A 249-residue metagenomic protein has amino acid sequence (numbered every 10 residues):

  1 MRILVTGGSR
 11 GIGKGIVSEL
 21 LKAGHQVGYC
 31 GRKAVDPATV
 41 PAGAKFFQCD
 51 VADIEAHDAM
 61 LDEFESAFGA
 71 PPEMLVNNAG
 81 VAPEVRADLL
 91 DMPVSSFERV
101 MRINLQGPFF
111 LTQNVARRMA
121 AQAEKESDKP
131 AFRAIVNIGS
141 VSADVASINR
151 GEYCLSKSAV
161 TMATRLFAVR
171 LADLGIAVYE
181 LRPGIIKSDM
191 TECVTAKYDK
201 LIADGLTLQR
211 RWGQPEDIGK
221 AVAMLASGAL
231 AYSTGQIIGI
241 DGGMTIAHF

Functional and structural regions predicted by a protein language model:
S9-R10: Conserved glycine-rich cofactor-binding loop
R86-L89, P93-E98, I202-A203: Substrate-binding pocket helix/loop in short-chain dehydrogenase/reductase
T112, S156, T164: Active-site helix of classical SDR
R117, V169-R170, A231: Alpha-helical segment proximal to the catalytic Tyr-Lys
S140: Residue(s) in the substrate-gating loop at a strand-loop-helix junction that position the organic substrate next
A172, A177, S233-G235: Short, small/polar-rich loop/turn modules that mediate ligand/substrate recognition or access, typified
G205, A223, T234-F249: Short C-terminal tail/terminal secondary-structure segment of NAD(P)H-dependent dehydrogenase/reductase domains
